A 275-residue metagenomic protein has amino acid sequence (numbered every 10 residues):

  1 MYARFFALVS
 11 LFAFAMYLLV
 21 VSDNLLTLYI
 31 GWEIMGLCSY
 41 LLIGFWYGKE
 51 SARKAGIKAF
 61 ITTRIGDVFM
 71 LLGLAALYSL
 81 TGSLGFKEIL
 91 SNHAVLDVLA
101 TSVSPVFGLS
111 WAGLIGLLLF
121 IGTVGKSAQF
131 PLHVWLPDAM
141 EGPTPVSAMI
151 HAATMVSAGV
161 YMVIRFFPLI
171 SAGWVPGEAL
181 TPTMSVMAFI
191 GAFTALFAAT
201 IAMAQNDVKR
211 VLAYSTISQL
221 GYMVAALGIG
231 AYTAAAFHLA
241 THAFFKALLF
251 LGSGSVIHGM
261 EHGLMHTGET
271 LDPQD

Functional and structural regions predicted by a protein language model:
M1-D275: ...captures the hydrophobic TM-helix bundle architecture rather than a specific catalytic motif, and can also fire on
